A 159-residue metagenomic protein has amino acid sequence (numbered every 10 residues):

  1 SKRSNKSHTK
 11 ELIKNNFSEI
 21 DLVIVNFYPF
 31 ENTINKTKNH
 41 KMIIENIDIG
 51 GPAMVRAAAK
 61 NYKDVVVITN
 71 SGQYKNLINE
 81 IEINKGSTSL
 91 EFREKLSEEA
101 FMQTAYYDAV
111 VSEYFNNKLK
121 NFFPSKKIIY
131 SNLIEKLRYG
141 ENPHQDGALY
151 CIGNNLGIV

Functional and structural regions predicted by a protein language model:
S1, I68, R138-G140: Residues in well-ordered beta-strands of folded domains
S1-F30: Glycine-rich nucleotide/cofactor/substrate-binding loop typically near the N-terminus or early in the first domain
K10-I13, K63, I129: Charged catalytic and DNA/RNA-contacting regions of genome-maintenance and nucleic-acid-processing enzymes
E11, M54, F123-S125: Intrinsically disordered, low-complexity boundary segments flanking structured domains
D21, E45, K63, Y107-A109 (+1 more regions): Structural beta-strand/beta-sheet cores of well-ordered domains, especially the beta-sheet scaffolds that support
L22-E45, I49-T88, I152-G153, G157-V159: A short, charged helix-loop
Y74-V159: Active-site loops and adjacent core secondary-structure elements that bind or stabilize anionic groups
